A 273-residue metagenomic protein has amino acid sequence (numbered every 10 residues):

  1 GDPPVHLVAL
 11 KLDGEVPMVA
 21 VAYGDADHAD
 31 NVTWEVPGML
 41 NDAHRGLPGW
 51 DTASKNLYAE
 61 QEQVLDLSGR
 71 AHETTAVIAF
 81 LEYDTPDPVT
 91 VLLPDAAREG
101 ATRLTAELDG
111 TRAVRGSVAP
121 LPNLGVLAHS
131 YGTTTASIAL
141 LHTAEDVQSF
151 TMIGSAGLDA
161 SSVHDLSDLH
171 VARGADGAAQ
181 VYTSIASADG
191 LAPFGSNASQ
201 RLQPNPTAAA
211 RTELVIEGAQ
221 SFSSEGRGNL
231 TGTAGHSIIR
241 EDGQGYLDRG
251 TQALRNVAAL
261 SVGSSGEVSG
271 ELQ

Functional and structural regions predicted by a protein language model:
G1-P17, Y23, D27-D30: Intrinsically disordered, low-complexity charged segments of secreted bacterial virulence and antibacterial
L12-G14, S54-K55, S130-Y131, G154: A short linear-motif detector with a strong N-terminal bias
A20-V21, S137: A generic local structural motif
G24-H28, P37-P122, L140-Q273: Lipolytic serine-hydrolase domain surface
W34: Conserved catalytic motifs of ABC-family nucleotide-binding domains
L127-A136: Gly/Ala-rich beta-loop-alpha elbow adjacent to hydrolase catalytic centers
